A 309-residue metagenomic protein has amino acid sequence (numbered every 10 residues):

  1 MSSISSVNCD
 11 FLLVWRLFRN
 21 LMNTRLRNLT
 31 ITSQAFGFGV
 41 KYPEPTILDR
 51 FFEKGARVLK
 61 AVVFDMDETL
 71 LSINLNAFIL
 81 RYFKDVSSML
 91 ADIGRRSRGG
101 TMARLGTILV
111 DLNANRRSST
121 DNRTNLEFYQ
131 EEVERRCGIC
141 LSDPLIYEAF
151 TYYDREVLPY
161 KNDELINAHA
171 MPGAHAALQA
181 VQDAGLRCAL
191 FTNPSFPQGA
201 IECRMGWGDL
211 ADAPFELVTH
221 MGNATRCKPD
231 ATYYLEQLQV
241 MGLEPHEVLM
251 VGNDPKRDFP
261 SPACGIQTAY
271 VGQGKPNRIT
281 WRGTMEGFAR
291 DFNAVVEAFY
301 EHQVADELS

Functional and structural regions predicted by a protein language model:
M1-S2, L29: Compositionally biased, low-complexity segments
S2-S6, R16: Low-acidity, Ser/Thr- and Arg-rich intrinsically disordered low-complexity segments
D10, R16-V62, Q179-Q182, F191 (+2 more regions): Asp-based, Mg2+/Mn2+-dependent phosphohydrolase catalytic module
I47-G106: Active-site neighborhood of HAD-like aspartate-dependent phosphohydrolases
A91-T107, R135-Y152, A211-L217, H246: Short, surface-exposed acidic
T107-L158: A metal-dependent, Asp-based hydrolase signature
R123-T124, L158-A189: Short, acidic loop-to-helix structural element flanking the phosphoryl-transfer center in phosphate-processing enzymes
